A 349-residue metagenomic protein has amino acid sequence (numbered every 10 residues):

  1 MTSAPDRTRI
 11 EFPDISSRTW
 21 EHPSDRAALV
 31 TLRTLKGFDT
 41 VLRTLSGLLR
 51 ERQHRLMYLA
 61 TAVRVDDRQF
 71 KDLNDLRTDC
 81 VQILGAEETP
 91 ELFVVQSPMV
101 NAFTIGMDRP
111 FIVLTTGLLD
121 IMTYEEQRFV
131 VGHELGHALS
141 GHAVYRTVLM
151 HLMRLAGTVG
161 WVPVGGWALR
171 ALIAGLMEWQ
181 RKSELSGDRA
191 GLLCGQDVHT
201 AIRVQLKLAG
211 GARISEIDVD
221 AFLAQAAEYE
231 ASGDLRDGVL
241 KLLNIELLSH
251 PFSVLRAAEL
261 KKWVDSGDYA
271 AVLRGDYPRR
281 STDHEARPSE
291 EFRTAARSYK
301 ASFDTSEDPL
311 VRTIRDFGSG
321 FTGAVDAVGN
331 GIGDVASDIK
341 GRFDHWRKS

Functional and structural regions predicted by a protein language model:
M1-R55, L193, D197-H199, R203-S349: Cytosolic-facing loops and C-terminal tails of multi-pass membrane proteins
T2-T147: Peri-catalytic and regulatory segments of divalent metal-dependent proteins
A60-R64, A171-G175, N244: Short coil/turn segments at secondary-structure junctions
R68-N74, C80, L84-A86, V164-A231 (+1 more regions): Short helix/loop segments within enzyme catalytic domains that coordinate or immediately flank catalytic cofactors
N101-F103, G157-W161, G211-I217: Secretory-pathway/luminal and periplasmic proteins that interact with or process carbohydrate-rich
H142-I173: Post-HEXXH active-site segment of zinc metalloproteases
